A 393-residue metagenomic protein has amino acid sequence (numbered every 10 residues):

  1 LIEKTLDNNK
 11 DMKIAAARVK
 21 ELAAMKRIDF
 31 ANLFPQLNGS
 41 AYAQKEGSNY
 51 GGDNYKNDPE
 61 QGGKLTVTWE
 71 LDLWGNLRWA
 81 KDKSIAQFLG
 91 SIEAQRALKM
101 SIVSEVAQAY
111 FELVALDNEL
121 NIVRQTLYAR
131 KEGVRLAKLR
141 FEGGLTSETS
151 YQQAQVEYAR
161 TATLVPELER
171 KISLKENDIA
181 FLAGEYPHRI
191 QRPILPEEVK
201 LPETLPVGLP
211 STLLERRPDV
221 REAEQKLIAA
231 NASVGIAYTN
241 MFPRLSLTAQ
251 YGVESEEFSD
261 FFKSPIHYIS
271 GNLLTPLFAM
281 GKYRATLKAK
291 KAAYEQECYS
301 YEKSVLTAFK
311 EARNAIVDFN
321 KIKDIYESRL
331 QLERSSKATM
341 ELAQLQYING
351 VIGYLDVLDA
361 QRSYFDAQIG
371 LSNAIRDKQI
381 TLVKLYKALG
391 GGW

Functional and structural regions predicted by a protein language model:
K4, K13-A16, K20-A23, N32-A97 (+4 more regions): Small/polar-residue-enriched beta-strand and adjacent coil segments characteristic of outer-membrane beta-barrel
N8-N9, G143, N349: Charged, alpha-helical scaffolding/interaction elements associated with membrane systems
M12-A15, L22, S84, S91 (+15 more regions): Amphipathic alpha-helical coiled-coil segments
E60-G62, Q108, Q153, I266-Y268 (+1 more regions): Transmembrane beta-barrel architecture of outer-membrane proteins
L77, A86, E93-L209, D318 (+3 more regions): Periplasmic alpha-helical coiled-coil/stalk elements that build and connect Gram-negative outer-membrane
K131, A159-H188, Q331-L389: Short segments within alpha-helical structural elements
S147, A308, A315, G350-G353: Alpha-helical heptad-repeat coiled-coil segments that mediate oligomerization/polymerization in large
